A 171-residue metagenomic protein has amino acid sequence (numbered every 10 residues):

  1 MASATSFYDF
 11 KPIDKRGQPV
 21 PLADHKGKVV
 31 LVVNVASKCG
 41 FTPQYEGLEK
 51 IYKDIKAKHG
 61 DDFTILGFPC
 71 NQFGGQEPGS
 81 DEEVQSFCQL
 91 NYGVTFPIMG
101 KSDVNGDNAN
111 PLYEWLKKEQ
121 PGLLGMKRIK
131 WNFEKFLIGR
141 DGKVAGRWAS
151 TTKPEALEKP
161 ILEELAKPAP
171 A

Functional and structural regions predicted by a protein language model:
M1-A23, T42-Q44, P111: N-terminal "domain-start" segment that seeds a small globular fold
K15, N34-K38: Amphipathic alpha-helical repeat scaffolds
K28-V29, K38, T42-F68, C88-Y92: Conserved helix-turn-beta segment immediately C-terminal to the redox Cys motif in thioredoxin-like folds
G60-S80, T95-G106: Thiol-based oxidoreductase modules, predominantly thioredoxin-like and allied folds used for disulfide exchange
D81-W131: Short, internal strand/loop/helix patches that form the active-site neighborhood or redox-interaction surface
P111-E114, K118-A171: Thiol-/selenol-based redox modules, centered on thioredoxin-like and closely related oxidoreductase domains
